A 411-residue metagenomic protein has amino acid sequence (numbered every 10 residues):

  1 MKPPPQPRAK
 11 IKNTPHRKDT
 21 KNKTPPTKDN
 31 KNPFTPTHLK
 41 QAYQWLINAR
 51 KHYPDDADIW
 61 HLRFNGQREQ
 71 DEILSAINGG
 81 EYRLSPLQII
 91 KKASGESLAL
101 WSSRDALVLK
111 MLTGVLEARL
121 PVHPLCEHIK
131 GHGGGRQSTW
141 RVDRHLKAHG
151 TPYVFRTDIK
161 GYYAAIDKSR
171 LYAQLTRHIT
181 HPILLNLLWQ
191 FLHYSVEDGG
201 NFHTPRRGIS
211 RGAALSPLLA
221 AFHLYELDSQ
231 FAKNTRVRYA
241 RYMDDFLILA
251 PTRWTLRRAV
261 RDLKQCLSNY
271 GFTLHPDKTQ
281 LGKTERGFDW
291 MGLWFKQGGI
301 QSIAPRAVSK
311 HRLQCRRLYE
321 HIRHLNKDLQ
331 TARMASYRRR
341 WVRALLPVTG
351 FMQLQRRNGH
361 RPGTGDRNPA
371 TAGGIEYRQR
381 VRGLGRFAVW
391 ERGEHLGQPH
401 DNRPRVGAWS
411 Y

Functional and structural regions predicted by a protein language model:
M1-D71, S75-N78, W390, Q398-H400 (+1 more regions): Non-catalytic, polymerase-adjacent accessory regions of viral genome-replication enzymes
R68-S94: Active-site-flanking structural segment that lines cofactor/substrate pockets
A76, H145-M243, L247-C266, G282 (+1 more regions): Conserved polymerase palm-domain catalytic core
S94-P124, P205-K233: Conserved pre-motif C helix in the palm subdomain of viral-like polymerases
L109-D167: Active-site-proximal segment of RNA-dependent polymerases
K110, F202-R206, W254-R258, L274-Y411: Right-hand nucleic-acid polymerase module
L112, V142, L188, S216 (+1 more regions): A residue-level signal for conserved active-site and pocket-lining positions in enzyme catalytic cores
K130-S138, L247-A250, L281-E285: Beta-rich nucleic-acid/ligand-interaction surfaces
